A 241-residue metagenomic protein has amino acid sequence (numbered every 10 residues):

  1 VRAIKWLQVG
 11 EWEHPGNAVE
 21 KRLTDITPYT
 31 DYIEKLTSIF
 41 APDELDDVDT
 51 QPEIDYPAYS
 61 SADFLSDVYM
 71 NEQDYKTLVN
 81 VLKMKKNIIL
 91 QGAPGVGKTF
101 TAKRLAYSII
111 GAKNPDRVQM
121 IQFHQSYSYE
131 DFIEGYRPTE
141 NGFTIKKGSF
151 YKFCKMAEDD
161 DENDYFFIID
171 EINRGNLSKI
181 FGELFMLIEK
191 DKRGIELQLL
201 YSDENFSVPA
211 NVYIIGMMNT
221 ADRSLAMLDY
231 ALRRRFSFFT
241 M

Functional and structural regions predicted by a protein language model:
R2-P57: Contiguous surface segments at macromolecular interaction interfaces
P42-M241: AAA+ P-loop NTPase catalytic core and its hallmark functional loops
